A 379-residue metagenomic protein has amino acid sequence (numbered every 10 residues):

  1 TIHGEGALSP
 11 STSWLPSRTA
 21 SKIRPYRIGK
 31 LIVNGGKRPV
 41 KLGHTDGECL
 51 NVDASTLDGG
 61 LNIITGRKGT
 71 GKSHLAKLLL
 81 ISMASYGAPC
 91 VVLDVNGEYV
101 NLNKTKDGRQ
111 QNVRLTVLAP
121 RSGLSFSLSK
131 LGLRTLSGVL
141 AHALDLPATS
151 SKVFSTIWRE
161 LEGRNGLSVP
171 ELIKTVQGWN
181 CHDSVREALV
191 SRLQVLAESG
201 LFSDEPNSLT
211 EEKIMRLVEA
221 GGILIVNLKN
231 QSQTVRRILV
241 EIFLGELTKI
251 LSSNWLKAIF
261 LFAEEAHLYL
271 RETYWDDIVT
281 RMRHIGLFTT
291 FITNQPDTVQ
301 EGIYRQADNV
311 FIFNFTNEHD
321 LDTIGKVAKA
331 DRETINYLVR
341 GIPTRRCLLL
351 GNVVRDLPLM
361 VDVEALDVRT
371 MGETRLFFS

Functional and structural regions predicted by a protein language model:
T1-T65, L75-L79, N254, E272 (+2 more regions): Basic- and hydrophobic-enriched, low-structure N-terminal and domain-boundary segments that flank ATP-binding catalytic
K37-A119, L268, E272, E301 (+2 more regions): Glycine-rich phosphate-binding loop of nucleotide-binding enzymes
L57-G59, Y86-G87, V218-G221, N254-K257 (+1 more regions): Short loop/turn elements that form and flank the Walker-type P-loop nucleotide-binding site in RecA-like NTPase cores
S82, V139-H142, I157-E160, R164 (+9 more regions): Conserved, well-folded catalytic cores of nucleic-acid-processing and energy-transducing macromolecular machines
Y86-A88, V113-L115, I285-L287, Q306-N309 (+1 more regions): Short glycine-/polar-rich loops that comprise or flank the Walker A/P-loop and associated switch/sensor motifs
Q111-E212, V218-L224: Helical/strand "switch-coupling" subdomains that flank nucleotide/phosphate-binding cores, especially in P-loop NTPases
R216, P343-S379: Conserved P-loop NTPase motor module
K229-T334: Conserved P-loop NTPase motor cores
